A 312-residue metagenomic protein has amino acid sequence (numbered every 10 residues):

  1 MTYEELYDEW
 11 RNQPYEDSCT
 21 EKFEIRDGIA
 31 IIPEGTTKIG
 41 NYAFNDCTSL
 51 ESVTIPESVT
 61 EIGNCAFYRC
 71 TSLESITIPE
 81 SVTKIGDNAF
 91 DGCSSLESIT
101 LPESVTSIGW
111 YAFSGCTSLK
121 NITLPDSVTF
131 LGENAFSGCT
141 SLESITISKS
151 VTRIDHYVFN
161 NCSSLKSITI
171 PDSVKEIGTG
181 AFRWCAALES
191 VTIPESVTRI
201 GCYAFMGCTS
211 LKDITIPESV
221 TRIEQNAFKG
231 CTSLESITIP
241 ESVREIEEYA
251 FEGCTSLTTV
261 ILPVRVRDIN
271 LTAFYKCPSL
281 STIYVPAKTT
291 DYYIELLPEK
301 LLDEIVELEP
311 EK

Functional and structural regions predicted by a protein language model:
M1-Q13, F23-K38, T48-E61, T71-K84 (+10 more regions): Structural signature of tandem-repeat unit edges
E16-C19: Blade/loop signatures of beta-propeller domains
E21-K22, F274: Short secondary-structure boundary/capping segments
F274-Y275, E295-K300: A structural signal for leucine-rich repeat
